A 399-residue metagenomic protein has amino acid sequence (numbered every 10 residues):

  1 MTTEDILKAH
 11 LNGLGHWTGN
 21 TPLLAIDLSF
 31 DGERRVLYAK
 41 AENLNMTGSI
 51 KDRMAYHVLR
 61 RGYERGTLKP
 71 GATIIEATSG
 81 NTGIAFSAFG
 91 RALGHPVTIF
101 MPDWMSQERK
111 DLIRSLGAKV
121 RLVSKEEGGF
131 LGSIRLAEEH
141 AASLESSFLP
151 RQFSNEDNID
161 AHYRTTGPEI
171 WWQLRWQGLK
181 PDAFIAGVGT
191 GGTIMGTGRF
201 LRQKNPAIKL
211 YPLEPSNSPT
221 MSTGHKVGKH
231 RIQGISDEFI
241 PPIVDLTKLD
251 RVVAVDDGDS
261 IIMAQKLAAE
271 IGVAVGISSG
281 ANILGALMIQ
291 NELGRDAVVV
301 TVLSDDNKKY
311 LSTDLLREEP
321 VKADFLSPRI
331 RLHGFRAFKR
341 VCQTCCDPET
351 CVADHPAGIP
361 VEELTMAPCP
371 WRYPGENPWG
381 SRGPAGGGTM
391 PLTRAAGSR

Functional and structural regions predicted by a protein language model:
M1-R399: PLP-dependent amino-acid enzyme catalytic core
